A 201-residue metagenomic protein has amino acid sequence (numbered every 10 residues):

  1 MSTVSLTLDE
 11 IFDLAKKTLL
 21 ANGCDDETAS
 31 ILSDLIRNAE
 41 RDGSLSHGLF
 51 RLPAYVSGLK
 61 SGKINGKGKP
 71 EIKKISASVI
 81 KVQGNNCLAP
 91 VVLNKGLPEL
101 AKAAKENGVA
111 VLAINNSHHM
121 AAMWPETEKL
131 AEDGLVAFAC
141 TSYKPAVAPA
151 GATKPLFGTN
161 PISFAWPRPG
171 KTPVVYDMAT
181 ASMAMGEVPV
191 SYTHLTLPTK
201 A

Functional and structural regions predicted by a protein language model:
M1-N22: Generic N-terminal amphipathic, Lys/Arg-enriched alpha-helix
L20-G23, D42-S46: N-terminal and secondary-structure boundary signal
D26-R37: Short, well-structured alpha-helical segments
L32, S46-H47, R51: Periplasmic polypeptide-binding modules associated with outer-membrane biogenesis and secretion
F50-G96: Active-site cofactor/substrate anionic-group-binding motifs, chiefly glycine- and Lys/Arg-rich phosphate-binding loops
K81-P155, N160-P167: A generic, well-ordered mixed alpha/beta core segment in the N-terminal half of proteins
K154-Y192: Loop-centered beta-sheet repeat module
T193-T199: Conserved small/polar residues in nucleotide/adenosyl-binding loops
